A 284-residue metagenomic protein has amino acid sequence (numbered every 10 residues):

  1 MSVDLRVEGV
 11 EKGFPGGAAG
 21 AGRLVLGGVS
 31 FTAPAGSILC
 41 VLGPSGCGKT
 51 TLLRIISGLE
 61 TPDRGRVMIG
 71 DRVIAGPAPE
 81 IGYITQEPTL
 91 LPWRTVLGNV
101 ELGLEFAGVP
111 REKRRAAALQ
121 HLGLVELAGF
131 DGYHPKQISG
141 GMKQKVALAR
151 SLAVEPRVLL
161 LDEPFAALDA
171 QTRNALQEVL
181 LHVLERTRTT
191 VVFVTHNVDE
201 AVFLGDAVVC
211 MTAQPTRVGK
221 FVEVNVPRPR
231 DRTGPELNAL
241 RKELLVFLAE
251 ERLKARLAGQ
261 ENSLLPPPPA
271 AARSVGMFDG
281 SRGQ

Functional and structural regions predicted by a protein language model:
L42-P44: The feature captures the beta-strand-to-loop junction immediately N-terminal to the Walker
S57: Helix-to-loop junction immediately C-terminal to a conserved catalytic motif
G65-P77: Conserved ABC transporter NBD signature motif
L97-E105, R115, E223: Short helical segment in ABC ATPase nucleotide-binding domains corresponding to the A-loop/adjacent helical element
E105, E112-F130, H182: Conserved ABC ATPase "signature" region
Y133-K136, V154: Conserved signature/switch motifs of ABC ATPase nucleotide-binding domains
L148: Hydrophobic anchor residue at the start of the ABC signature
L159-D162: Catalytic Walker B motif of ABC-type/P-loop ATPase nucleotide-binding domains
